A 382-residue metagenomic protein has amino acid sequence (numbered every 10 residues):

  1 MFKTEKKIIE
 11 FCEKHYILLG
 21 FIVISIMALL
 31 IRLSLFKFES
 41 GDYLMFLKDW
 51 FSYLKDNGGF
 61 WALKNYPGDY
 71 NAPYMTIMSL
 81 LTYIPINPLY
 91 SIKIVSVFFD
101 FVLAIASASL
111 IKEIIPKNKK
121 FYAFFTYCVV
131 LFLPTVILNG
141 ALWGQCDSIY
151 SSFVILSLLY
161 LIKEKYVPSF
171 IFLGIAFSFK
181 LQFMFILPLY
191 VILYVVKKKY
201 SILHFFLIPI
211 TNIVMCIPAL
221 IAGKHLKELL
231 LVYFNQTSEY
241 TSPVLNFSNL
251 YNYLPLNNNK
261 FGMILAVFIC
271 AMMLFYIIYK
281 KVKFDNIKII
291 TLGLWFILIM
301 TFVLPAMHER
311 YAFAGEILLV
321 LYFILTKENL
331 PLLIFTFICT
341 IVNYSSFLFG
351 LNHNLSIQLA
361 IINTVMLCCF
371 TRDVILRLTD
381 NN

Functional and structural regions predicted by a protein language model:
K3-T4, F185-I210: Perimembrane helix-loop-helix junctions
C12, Y16-I17, A28, A104 (+3 more regions): Aromatic/glycine/proline-enriched transmembrane-helix motif characteristic of membrane-embedded glycan-assembly enzymes
E13-M45, V97-D100, C128, F132-P134 (+2 more regions): Transmembrane signal-anchor helices characteristic of membrane glycosylation enzymes that use polyprenol
L35, L229-S248, G293, T326-N382: Transmembrane helical bundles and short interhelical boundary loops of multi-pass, membrane-embedded
F36-W50, N65-I77, E239-F247: Extracytoplasmic catalytic/substrate-binding loops of multi-pass membrane glycan-assembly enzymes
A72, T76, I86-I105, N257-V267: Loop-to-helix entry region of an early transmembrane alpha helix in multi-pass inner-membrane enzymes
A106-S109, I149-Y166, L318-L319: Specific aromatic-rich, kink-prone transmembrane helix
L138, V154-Y160, V167-I192, V214 (+1 more regions): Membrane-interface alpha helices of multi-pass inner-membrane proteins
